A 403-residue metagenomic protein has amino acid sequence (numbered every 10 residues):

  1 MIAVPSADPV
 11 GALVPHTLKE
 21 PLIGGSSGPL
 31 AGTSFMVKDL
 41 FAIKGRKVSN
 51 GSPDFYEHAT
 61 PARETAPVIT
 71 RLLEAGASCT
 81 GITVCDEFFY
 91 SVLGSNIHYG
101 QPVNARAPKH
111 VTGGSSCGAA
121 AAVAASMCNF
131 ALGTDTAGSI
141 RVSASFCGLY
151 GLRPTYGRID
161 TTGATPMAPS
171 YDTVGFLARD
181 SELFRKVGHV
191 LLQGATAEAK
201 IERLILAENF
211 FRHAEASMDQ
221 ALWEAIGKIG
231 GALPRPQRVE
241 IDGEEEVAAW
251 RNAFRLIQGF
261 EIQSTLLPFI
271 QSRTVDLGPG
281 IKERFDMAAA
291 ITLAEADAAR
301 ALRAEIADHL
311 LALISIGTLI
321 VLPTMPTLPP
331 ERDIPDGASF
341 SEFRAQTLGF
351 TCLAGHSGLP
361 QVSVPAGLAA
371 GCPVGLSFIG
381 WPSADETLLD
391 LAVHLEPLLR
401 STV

Functional and structural regions predicted by a protein language model:
M1-C128: Gly/Ser-rich catalytic/binding loops embedded in alpha/beta enzyme cores
M1-P9, E74, F130, T136-R212 (+1 more regions): Structural helix-boundary/capping segments
T33-P53, L256-L302, P365-C372: Short helix-loop capping/hinge segments that flank enzyme active sites or metal/cofactor-binding pockets
F35, H189-L256: Gly/Ser-rich, acidic/histidine-flanked active-site/gating loops
V37, C79-V84, L132-T134, R238-V239 (+1 more regions): General beta-strand structural signal in soluble alpha/beta enzymes
K38, D297-V403: Glycine-rich, small-residue loops and helix-cap segments that act as flexible hinges at active-site edges
I97-G100, G148-G151, L256, A338-F340 (+1 more regions): Short, hinge-like loop/turn segments at secondary-structure boundaries
Q220-V239, L267-S272, E295-G317: Acyltransferase
